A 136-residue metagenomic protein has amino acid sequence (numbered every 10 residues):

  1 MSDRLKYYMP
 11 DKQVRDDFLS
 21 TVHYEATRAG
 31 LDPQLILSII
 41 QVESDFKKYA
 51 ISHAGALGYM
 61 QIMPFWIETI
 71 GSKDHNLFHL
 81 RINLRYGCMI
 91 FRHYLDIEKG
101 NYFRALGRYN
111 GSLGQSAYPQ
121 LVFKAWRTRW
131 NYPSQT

Functional and structural regions predicted by a protein language model:
M1-T136: Catalytic glycan-binding domains that act on GlcNAc-containing polysaccharides
